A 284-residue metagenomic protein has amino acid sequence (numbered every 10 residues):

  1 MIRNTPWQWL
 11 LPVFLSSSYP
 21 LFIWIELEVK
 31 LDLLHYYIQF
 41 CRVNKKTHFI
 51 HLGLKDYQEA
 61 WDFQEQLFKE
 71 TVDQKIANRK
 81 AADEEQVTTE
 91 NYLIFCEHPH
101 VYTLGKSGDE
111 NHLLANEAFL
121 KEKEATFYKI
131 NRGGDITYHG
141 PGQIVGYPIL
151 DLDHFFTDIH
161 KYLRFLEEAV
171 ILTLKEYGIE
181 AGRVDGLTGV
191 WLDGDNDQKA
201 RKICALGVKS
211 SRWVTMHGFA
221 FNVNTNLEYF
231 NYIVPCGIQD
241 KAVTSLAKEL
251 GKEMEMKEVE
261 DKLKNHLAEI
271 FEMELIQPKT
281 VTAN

Functional and structural regions predicted by a protein language model:
M1, F22-W24, Y37, E269: Generic short N-terminal amphipathic or hydrophobic helices
T5-W9, D32-A200, M254, N284: N-terminal lobe of the biotin/lipoate ligase/transferase fold
V13, E26-D32: Acidic, Ala/Val/Gly-enriched low-complexity intrinsically disordered segments
W191, E228-N284: C-terminal accessory segment of soluble enzyme catalytic cores
I203-L206: Histidine/acidic-rich helix-loop-helix segments that form or flank divalent-metal centers in metalloenzyme catalytic
V214-N222: Conserved phosphate/anionic-ligand binding catalytic regions in large, soluble enzymes, centered on
